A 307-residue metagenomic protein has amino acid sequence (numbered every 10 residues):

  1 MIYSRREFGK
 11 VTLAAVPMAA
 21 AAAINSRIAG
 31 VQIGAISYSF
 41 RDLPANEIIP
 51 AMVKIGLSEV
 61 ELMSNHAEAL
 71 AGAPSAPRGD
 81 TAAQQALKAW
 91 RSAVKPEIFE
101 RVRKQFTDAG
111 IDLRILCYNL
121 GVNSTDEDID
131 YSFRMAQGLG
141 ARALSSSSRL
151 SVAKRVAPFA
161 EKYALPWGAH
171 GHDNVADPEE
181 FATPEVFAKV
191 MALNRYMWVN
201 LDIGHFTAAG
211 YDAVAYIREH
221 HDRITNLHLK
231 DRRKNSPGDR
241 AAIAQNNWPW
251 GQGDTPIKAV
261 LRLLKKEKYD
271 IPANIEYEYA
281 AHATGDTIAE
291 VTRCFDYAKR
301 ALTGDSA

Functional and structural regions predicted by a protein language model:
I2-G34, R41-S58, A69, P184 (+2 more regions): Histidine-acidic metal/acid-base catalytic patches
L13, M18-R27, E47, F99 (+4 more regions): Active-site acidic/histidine proton-transfer and metal-coordination neighborhood in alpha/beta enzyme cores
S39, L87-A93, C117, R142 (+2 more regions): The substrate-binding groove and active-site-proximal loops of carbohydrate-active enzymes, especially glycoside
S39-R41, S64-H66, V122, R149-V152 (+4 more regions): Active-site-proximal loop/turn and secondary-structure-junction residues that shape catalytic pockets, frequently
V60-L62, R114-I115, S145, H228 (+1 more regions): Structural recognition of the beta-strand scaffold that forms the well-ordered cores of secreted hydrolase catalytic
M63-E100: Glycine-rich, proline-tolerant flexible connector loops at the mouths of alpha/beta enzymes
